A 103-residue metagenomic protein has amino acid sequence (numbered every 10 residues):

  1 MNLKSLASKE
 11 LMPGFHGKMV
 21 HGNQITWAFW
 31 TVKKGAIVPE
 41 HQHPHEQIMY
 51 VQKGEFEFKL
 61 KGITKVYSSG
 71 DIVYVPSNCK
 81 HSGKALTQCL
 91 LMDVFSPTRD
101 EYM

Functional and structural regions predicted by a protein language model:
M1-Q24, A28: A short, N-terminal "cap"/entry segment at the start of jelly-roll beta-barrel domains of the cupin/DSBH fold
P13, T26-Q42: Conserved short histidine dyad/triad with adjacent acidic residue
N23, K59-I63, L86: Short strand-coil-strand connectors
T31-V32, H43-F58: Short, conserved beta-strand element in jelly-roll/cupin
I37-V38, E57, V73, S77-S82: Histidine-centered metal-chelating micro-motifs
Q52-K53, S68-S69, T87: A cytosolic small-molecule/anion-sensing beta-strand core signal
G62-S77: Short acidic-glycine-tyrosine-enriched beta hairpin
S77-E101: Ligand-binding loop in jelly-roll beta-barrel domains
